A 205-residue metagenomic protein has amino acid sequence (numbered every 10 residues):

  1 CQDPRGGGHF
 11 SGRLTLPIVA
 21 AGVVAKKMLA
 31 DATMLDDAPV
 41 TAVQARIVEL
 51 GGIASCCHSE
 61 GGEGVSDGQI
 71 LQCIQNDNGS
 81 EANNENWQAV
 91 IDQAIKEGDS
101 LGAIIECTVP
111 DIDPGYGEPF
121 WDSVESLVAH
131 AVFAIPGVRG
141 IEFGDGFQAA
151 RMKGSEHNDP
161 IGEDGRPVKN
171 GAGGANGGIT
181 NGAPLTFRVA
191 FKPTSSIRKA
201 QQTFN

Functional and structural regions predicted by a protein language model:
C1, E60-G61, Q72, F147 (+1 more regions): Exposed boundary/loop context
Q2-H58, V65-F120: Glycine-rich, mobile lid/loop segments that gate access to catalytic sites or pores
G98-N205: Glycine-rich anion/phosphate-binding loop at the beta-strand->alpha-helix junction
